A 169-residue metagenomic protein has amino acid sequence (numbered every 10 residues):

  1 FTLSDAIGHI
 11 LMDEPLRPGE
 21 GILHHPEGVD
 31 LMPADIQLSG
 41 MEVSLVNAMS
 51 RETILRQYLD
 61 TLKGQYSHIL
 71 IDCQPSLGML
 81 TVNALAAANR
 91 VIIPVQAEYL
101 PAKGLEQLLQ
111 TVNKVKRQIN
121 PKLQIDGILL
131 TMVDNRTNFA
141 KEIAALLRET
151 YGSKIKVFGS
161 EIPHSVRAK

Functional and structural regions predicted by a protein language model:
F1-K169: P-loop NTP-binding core
